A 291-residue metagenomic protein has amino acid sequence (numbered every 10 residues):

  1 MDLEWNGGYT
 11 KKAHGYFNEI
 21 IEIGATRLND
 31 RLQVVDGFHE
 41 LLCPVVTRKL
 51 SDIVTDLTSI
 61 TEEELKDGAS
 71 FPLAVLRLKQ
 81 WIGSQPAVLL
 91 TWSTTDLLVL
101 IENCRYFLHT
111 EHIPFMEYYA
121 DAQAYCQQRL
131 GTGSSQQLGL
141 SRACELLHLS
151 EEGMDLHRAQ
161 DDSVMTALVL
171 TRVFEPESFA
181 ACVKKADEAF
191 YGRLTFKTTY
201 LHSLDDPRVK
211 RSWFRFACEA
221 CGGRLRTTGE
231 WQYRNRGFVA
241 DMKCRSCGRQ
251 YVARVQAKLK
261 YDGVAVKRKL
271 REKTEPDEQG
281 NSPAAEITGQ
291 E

Functional and structural regions predicted by a protein language model:
M1, A120, D161: Active-site flanking residues adjacent to catalytic metal/cofactor-binding acidic residues
L3-L98, A253-G280: Conserved non-catalytic scaffold segment of RNase H-like nuclease domains
W5-G7, A124, M165: Short, glycine/acidic-enriched loop or turn micro-motifs at the edges of active sites
K49-S51, T55-T58, E62-L65, Y125-S163: Active-site-proximal helix-loop-helix substrate-binding element of RNase H-like nuclease domains
Q85-T94, V99-C104, G139-P207: Acidic, Mg2+-coordinating catalytic module of metal-dependent nucleases/exonucleases that use a two-metal-ion mechanism
Y106-M116, S134: A short alpha->loop->secondary-structure connector
H112-Q127: Conserved beta-strand -> loop -> alpha-helix junction used to position metal-binding or nucleic-acid-contacting
R172-E291: Acidic two-metal-ion nuclease catalytic site recognized across multiple nuclease folds, prominently DnaQ/RNase D-T
